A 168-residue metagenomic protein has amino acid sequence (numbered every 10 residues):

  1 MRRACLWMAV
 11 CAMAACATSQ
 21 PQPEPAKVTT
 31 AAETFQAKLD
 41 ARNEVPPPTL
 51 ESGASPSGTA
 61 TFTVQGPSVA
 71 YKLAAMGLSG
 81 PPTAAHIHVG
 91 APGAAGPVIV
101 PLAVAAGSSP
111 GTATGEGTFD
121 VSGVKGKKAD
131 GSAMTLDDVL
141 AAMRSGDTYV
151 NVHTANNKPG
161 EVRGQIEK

Functional and structural regions predicted by a protein language model:
M1-A4: Positively charged n-region of N-terminal signal peptides that target proteins for export
L6-A15: Bacterial N-terminal signal peptides
C16-A85, V89-K168: Metal-centered catalytic cores of metalloenzymes
